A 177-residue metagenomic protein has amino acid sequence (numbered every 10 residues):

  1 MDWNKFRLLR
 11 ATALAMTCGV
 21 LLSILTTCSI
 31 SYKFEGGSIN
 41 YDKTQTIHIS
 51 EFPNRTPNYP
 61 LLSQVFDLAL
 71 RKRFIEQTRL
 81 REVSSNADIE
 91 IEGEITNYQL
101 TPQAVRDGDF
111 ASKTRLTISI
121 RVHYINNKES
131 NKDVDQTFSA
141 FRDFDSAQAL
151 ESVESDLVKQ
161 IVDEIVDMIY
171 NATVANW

Functional and structural regions predicted by a protein language model:
M1-N4, R10, A15-G19: A cross-taxon signal for low-complexity, glycine/charged-rich
C18-T27: C-terminal segment of classical bacterial N-terminal signal peptides
T26-R71, R79, L100, K128 (+1 more regions): A structural "domain/chain start" motif
P57-V65, A111, R115, E151-E164: Soluble non-cytosolic domains of exported or imported proteins
E76-R81, D88-D133, F141-S152: Surface-exposed short loop/turn segments
N126-E129, F144-W177: C-terminal/domain-edge helix-coil "capping" segments
